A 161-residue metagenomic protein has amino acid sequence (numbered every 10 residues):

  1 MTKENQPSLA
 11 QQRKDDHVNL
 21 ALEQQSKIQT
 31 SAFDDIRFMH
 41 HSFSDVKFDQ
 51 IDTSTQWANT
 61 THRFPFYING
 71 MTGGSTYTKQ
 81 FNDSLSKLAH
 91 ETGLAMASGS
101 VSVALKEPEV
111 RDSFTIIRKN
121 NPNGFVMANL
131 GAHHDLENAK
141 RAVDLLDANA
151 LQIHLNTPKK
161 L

Functional and structural regions predicted by a protein language model:
M1-A58, H62: An N-cap/entry alpha-helix motif that binds or orients negatively charged groups
V18, K79-S84, V110, L151: Short, Φ-rich (hydrophobic/aromatic) sequence segments
Q50-A58, N82-K87, V110-I117, L136-V143: Short, charged beta->alpha transition segments
Q56-V103: Active-site cofactor/substrate anionic-group-binding motifs, chiefly glycine- and Lys/Arg-rich phosphate-binding loops
G70-T72, G99-S100, L130-G131, I153-N156: Fold-independent oxyanion-binding glycine-rich loops and adjacent beta-strand/coil segments at enzyme active sites
G74-T76, V103-P108, H133-H134, P158-L161: Short, small-residue-enriched loops and turns at beta-alpha junctions that line or gate enzyme active sites
S84-E91, K119-V126, A132-L161: Alpha/beta enzyme core
G93-L130: A gly/proline- and charged-residue-enriched helix-loop-helix capping module
